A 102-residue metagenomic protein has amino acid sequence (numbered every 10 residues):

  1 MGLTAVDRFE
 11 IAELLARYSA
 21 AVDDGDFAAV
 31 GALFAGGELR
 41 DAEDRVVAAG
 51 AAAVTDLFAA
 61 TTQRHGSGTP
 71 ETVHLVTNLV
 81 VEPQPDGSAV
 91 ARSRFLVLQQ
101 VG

Functional and structural regions predicted by a protein language model:
M1-L33: Short, low-complexity N-terminal intrinsically disordered segments enriched in polar/charged residues
F27-L96: A solvent-exposed, acidic/Ser-Thr-rich amphipathic alpha-helical stretch
V97-G102: Short, cysteine-centered beta-strand-loop-beta hairpins and adjacent loop/turn segments enriched in charged/polar
